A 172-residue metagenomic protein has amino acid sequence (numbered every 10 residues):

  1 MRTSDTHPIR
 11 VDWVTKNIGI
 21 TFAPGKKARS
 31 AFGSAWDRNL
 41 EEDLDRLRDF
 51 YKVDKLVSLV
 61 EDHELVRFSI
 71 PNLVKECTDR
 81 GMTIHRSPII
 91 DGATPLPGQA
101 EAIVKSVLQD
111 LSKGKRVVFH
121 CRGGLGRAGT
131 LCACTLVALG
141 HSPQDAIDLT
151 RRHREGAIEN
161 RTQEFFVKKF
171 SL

Functional and structural regions predicted by a protein language model:
M1-V118, L131-L172: Cys-dependent protein tyrosine phosphatase-like superfamily
C121: Short cysteine clusters
G124: Conserved G/P- and acidic residue-centered "switch" motifs that form tight phosphate/ATP-binding loops in soluble
R127: Conserved SAM/SAH-binding loop-helix junction of Class I S-adenosyl-L-methionine-dependent methyltransferases
